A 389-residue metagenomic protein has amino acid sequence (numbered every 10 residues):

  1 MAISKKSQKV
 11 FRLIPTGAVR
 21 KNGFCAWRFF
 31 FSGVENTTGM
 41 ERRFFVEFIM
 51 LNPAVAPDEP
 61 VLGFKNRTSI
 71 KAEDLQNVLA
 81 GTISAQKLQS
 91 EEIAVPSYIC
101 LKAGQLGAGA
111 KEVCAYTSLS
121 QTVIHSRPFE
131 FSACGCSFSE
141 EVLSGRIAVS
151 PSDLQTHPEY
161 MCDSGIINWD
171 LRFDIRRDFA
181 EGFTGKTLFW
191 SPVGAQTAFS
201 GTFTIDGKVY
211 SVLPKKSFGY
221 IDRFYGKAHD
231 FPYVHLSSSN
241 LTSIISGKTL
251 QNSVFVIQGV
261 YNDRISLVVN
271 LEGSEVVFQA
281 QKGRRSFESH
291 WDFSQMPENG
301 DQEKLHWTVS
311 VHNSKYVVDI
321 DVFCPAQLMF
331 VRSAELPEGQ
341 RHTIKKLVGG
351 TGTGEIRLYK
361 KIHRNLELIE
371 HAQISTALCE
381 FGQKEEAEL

Functional and structural regions predicted by a protein language model:
M1-L389: Structured soluble/peripheral alpha/beta segments that form catalytic or ligand/cofactor-binding pockets
